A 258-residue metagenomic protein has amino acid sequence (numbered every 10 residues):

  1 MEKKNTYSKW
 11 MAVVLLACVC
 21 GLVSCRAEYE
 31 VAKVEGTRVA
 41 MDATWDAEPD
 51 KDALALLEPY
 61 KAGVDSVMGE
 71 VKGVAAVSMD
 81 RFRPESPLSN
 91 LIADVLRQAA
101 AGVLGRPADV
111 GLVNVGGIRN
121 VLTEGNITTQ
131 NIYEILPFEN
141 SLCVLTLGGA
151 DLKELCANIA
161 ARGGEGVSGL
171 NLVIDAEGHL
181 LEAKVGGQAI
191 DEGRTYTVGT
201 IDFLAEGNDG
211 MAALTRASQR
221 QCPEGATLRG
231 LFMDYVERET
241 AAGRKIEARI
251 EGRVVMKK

Functional and structural regions predicted by a protein language model:
E2-V14: Bacterial N-terminal signal peptides that target proteins for export
G21-S24: C-terminal motif of bacterial Sec signal peptides marking the signal peptidase cleavage site
A27-D42, L91-A93, R97-A99, G105-G111 (+1 more regions): Feature captures C-terminal
W45-V71: Post-signal-peptide N-terminal segment of Sec-exported extracytoplasmic proteins
S66-R83, M211-A217: Acidic/histidine-rich, surface-exposed loop or edge segments in extracytoplasmic proteins
R81, E85, S89-A93: An accessory alpha-helical subdomain
